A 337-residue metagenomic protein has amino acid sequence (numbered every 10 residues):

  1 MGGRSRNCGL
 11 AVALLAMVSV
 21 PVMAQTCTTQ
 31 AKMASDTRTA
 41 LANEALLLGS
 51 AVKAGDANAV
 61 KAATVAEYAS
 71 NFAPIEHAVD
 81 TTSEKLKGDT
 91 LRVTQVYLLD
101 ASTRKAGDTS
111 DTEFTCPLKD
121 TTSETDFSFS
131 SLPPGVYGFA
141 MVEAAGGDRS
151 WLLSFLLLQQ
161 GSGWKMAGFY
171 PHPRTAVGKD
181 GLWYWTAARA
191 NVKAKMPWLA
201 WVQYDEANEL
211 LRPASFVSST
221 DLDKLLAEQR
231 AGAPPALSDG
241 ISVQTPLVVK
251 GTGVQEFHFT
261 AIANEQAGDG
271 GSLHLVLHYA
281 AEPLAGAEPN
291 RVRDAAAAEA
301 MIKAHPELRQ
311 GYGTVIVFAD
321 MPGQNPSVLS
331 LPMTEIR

Functional and structural regions predicted by a protein language model:
M1-N7: N-terminal secretory signal peptides that target proteins for export/translocation
G9-P21: Bacterial N-terminal signal peptides
A24-A54, G168-W183: Short, low-complexity N-terminal intrinsically disordered segments enriched in polar/charged residues
Q25, E113, P134-G178, E256-G286 (+1 more regions): Short beta-strand edge/turn micro-motifs at domain boundaries
C27-D36, A42-L46, N58-E124, N208-S238: Short solvent-exposed beta->alpha transition segments
L48-V60, A188, A194-W198: Short helix-adjacent coil turns
S102-K105, T115, A236-L277: Intrinsically disordered, low-complexity, charge-biased linker/tail regions
P173-Q255: Acidic, serine/threonine- and glycine-rich low-complexity intrinsically disordered segments that serve as flexible
